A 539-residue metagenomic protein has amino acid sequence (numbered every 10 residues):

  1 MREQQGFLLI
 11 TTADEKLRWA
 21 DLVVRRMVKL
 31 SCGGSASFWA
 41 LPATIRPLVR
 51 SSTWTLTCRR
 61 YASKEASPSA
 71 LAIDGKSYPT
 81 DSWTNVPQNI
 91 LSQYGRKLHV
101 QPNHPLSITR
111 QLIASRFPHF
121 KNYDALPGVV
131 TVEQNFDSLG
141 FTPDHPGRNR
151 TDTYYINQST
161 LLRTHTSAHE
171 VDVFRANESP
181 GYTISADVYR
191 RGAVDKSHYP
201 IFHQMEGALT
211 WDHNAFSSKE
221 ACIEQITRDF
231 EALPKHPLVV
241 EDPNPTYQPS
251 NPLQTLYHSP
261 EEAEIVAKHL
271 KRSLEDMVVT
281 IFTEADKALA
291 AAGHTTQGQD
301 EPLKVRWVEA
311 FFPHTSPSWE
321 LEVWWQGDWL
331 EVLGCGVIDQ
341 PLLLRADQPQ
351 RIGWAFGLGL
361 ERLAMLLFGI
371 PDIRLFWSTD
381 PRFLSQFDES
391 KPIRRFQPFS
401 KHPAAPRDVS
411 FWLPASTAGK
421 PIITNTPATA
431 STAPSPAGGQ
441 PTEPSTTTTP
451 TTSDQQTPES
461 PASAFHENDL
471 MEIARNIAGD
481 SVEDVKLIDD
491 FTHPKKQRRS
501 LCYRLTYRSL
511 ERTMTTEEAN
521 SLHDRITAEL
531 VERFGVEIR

Functional and structural regions predicted by a protein language model:
M1-A66: N-terminal mitochondrial targeting presequence
R2, R26-K29, L41-T44, S63-Q204 (+7 more regions): Class II aminoacyl-tRNA synthetase-like tRNA-binding/catalytic domains
S69-I90, E231-S250, F396-Q397: N-terminal, Lys/Arg- and Ser/Thr-rich interaction peptides
Q101-T109, E262-S273, A462-L470, E518-L522: Short amphipathic alpha-helical segments
D124-R150, E284-W325, D489-K496: Beta-rich nucleic-acid/ligand-interaction surfaces
Y199-H213, S217-K268, I352-L358, R362-F368: A conserved active-site cap/scaffold subdomain adjacent to cofactor or substrate pockets
S217-Y257, E284-D300, T417-A464: Intrinsically disordered, low-complexity domain-flanking/linker segments in eukaryotic proteins, enriched
D300, V308-P444, T449-R539: A carboxyl-terminal module marker
